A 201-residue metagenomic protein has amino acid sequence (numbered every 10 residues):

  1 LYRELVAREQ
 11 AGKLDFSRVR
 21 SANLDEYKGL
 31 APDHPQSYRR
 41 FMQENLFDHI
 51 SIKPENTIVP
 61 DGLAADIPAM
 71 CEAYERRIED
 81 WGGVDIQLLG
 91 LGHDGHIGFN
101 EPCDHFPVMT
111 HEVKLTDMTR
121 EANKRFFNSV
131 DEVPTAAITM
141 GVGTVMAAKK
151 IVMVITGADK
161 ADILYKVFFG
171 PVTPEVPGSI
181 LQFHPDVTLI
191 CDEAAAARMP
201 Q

Functional and structural regions predicted by a protein language model:
L1, R77-D104: A glycine-rich beta-strand to alpha-helix segment that forms a phosphate/ribose-binding loop at ligand/cofactor sites
R3-D15, Y38-R40, E44, P102-E112 (+1 more regions): A glycine- and small-aliphatic-rich helix-loop capping segment at beta-alpha/alpha-beta transitions that lines
R8, G12-R20, I50-S51, T144-A148 (+1 more regions): Short, conserved loop/helix-junction motifs that constitute active-site signature segments in enzyme catalytic cores
K13-L88: Ligand-binding beta-strand-loop-alpha-helix segment within the catalytic cores of soluble metabolic enzymes
N23, P60-D61, L88-L91, M153-T156 (+1 more regions): Short beta-strand segments
Y27, H93-H96, P102, A158-D159 (+1 more regions): Short glycine-rich anion-binding loops that position phosphate/pyrophosphate groups of nucleotides and phosphorylated
G98-V142: Class I SAM-dependent methyltransferase SAM-binding "motif I" and its flanking Rossmann-like core
G143, A147-Q201: ATP/nucleoside-binding phosphotransfer catalytic cores, i.e., glycine-rich phosphate-binding loops
